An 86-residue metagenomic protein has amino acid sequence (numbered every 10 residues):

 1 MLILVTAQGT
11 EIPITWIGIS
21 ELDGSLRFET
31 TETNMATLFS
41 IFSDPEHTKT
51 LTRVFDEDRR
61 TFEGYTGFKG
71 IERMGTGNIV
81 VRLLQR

Functional and structural regions predicted by a protein language model:
M1-L22: Solvent-exposed edge beta-strands and adjacent loop segments that serve as assembly or binding interfaces
I3-A7, A36-D58, R86: Extended Gly/Ser/Thr-rich low-complexity repeat segments, especially those forming or decorating extracellular
L4, E11-P13, F28-T30, V54 (+2 more regions): Short linear proline/tyrosine/threonine-rich motifs used for host-factor recruitment and membrane trafficking/assembly
T15-S20, R53, G67-R73: Short, exposed beta-strand/loop patches in secreted or surface proteins that constitute
L22-L26, H47-T50: A generic structural signal for short beta-strands and their flanking turns/coil linkers
D23-N34, G75-R86: Oligomerization/assembly interface segments of phage tail-like spikes and tubes
E57-V80: Short beta-strand and beta-hairpin "edge-sheet" elements
